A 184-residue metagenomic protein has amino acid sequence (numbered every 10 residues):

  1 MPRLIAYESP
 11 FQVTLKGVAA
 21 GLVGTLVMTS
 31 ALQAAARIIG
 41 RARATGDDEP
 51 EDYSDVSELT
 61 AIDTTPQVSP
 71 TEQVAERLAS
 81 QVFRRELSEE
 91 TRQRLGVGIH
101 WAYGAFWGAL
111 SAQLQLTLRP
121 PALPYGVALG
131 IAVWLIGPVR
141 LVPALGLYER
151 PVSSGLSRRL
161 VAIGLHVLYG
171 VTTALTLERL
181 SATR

Functional and structural regions predicted by a protein language model:
M1-R184: Short amphipathic, positively biased membrane-proximal segments that drive organelle/inner-membrane targeting
